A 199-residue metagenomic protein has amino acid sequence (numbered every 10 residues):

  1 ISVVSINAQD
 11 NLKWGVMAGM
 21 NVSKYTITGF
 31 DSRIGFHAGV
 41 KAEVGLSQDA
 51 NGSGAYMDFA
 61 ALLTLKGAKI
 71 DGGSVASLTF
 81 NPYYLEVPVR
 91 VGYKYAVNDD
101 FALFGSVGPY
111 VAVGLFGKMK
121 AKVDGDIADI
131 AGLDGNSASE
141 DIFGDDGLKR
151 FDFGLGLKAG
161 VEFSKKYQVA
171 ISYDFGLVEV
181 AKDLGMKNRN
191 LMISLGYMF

Functional and structural regions predicted by a protein language model:
A8-G45, A102, V123-G125, G176 (+1 more regions): Short glycine/proline- and aromatic-enriched beta-strand/turn motifs that initiate or cap beta-hairpins
V16-A18, M57-A61, V89, G105-P109 (+3 more regions): Membrane-embedded beta-strand positions of outer-membrane beta-barrel proteins
M20-K24, L63-G67, E86, Y95 (+3 more regions): Transmembrane beta-strands of outer-membrane beta-barrel pores
T26-F30, L65-Y83, L115-F151, E179-L184 (+1 more regions): Flexible, solvent-exposed loop segments that connect beta-strands
G35-K41, Y56, E86-R90, G156 (+1 more regions): Membrane-embedded beta-strand positions in outer-membrane beta-barrel channels/transporters
K41-S47, R90-K94, K158-E162, G196-M198: Transmembrane beta-barrel domains of outer membrane proteins
Q48-A55, K165-I171: Repeated loop/turn-to-beta-strand initiation elements of outer-membrane beta-barrel proteins
K187-F199: Outer-membrane beta-barrel "beta-signal"
